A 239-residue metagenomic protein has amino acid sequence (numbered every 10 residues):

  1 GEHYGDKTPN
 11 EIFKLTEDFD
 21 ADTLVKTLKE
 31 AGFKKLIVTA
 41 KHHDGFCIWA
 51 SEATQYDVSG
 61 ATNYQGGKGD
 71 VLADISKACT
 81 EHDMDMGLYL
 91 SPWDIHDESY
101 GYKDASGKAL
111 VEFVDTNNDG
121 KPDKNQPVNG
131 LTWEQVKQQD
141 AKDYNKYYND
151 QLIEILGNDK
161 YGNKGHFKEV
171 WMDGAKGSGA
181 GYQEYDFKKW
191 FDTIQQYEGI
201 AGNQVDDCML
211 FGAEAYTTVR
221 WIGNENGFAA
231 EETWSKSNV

Functional and structural regions predicted by a protein language model:
G1-V239: Mature catalytic domains of secreted/periplasmic carbohydrate-active enzymes
